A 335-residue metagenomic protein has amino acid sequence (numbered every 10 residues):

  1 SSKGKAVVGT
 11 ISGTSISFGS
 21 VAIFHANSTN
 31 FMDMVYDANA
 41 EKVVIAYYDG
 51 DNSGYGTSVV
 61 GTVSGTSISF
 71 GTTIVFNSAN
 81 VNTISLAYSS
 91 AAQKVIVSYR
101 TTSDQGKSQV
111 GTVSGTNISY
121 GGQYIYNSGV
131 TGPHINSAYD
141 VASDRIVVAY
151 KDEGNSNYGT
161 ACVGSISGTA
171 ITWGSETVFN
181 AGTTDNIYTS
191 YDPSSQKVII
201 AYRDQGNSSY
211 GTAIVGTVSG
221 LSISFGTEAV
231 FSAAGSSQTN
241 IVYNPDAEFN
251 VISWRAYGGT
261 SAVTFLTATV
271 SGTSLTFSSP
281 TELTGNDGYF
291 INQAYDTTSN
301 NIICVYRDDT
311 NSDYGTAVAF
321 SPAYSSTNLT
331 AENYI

Functional and structural regions predicted by a protein language model:
S1-I335: Extracellular, repeat-based ectodomains that mediate carbohydrate processing or recognition
